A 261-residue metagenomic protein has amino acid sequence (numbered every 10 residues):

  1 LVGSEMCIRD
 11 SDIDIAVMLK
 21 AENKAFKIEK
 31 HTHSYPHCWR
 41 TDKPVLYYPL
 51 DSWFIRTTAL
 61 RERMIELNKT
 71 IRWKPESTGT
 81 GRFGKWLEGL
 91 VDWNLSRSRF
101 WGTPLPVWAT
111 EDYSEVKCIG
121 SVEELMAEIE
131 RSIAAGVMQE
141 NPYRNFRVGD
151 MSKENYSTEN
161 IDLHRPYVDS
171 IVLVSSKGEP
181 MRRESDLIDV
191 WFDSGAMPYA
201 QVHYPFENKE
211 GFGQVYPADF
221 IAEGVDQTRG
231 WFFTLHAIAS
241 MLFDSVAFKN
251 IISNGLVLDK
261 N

Functional and structural regions predicted by a protein language model:
S4-E5, R9-G149, L163, W231: Residue patterns forming the tRNA-binding/recognition surfaces of aminoacyl-tRNA synthetases and related DALR
R99-W101, A109-E111, E128-I129, G136 (+1 more regions): Alpha-helical recognition segments enriched in aromatics with Gly/Pro capping that present substrate-recognition
